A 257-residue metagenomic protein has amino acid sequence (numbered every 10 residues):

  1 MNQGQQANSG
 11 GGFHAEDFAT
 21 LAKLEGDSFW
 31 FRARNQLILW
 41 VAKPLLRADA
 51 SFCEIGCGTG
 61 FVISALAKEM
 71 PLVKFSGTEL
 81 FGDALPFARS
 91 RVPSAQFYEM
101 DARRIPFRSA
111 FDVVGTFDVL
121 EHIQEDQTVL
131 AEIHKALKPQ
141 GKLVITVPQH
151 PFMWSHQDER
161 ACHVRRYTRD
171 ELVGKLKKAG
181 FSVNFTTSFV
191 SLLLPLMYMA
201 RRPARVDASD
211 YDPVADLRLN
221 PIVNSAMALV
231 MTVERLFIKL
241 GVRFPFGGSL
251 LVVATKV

Functional and structural regions predicted by a protein language model:
M1-F117, T128-L130, L217-P221, F237 (+1 more regions): Conserved N-terminal segment of class I S-adenosyl-L-methionine
A22-L24, L143-R165, R169-G174: Short, glycine-/aromatic-enriched active-site segment of Class I SAM-dependent methyltransferases
F117-L120, T146: Residues lining the SAM
Q127-K142: A short glycine-rich, Lys/Arg-flanked "PGG" loop and its adjoining helix->strand segment in the class I
F181-S191: Conserved S-adenosyl-L-methionine
L196-A228: C-terminal helical/coil "lid" or tail adjacent to the Rossmann-like core of SAM-dependent
A200, A204, P245-V257: Core SAM-dependent methyltransferase catalytic element
